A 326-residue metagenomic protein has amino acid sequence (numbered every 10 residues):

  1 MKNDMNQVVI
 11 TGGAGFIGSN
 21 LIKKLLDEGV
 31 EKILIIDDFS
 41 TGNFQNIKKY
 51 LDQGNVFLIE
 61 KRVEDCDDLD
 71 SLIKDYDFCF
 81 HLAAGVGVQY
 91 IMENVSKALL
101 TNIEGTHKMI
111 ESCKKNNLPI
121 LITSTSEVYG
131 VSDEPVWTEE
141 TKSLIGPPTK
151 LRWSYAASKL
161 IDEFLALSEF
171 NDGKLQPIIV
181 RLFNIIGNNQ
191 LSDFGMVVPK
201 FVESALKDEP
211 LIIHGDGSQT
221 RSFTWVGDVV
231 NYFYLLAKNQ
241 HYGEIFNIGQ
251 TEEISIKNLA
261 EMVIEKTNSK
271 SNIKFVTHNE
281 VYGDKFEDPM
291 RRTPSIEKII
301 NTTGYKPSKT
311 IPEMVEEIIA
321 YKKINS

Functional and structural regions predicted by a protein language model:
M1-F183, I318: N-terminal Rossmann-like NAD(P)+-binding domain of SDR-like oxidoreductases, especially those catalyzing
N6, E297, T310-S326: Amphipathic terminal alpha-helices
L21, F233-A237, A260-V263, V315-K322: Hydrophobic "lid"/C-terminal helical patch of Rossmann-like NAD(P)-dependent dehydrogenase/epimerase domains
V56, E139-G146, G173-K174, F201-I213 (+3 more regions): A short C-terminal helix-loop "cap" of Rossmann-like NAD(P)-dependent dehydrogenase/epimerase domains
L160, G173-L175, I185-P199, E209 (+6 more regions): Glycine/proline-rich active-site loop of Rossmann-fold NAD(P)-dependent oxidoreductases
D216, I245-F246, K257-A260, N268-R291: C-terminal "lid/loop" region of Rossmann-like NAD(P)-dependent oxidoreductases
V226, E280-K306: Conserved C-terminal active-site "lid" loop/helix of NAD(P)H-dependent oxidoreductases that clamps the redox cofactor
V229, F233, I248, L259 (+2 more regions): Non-catalytic, hydrophobic alpha-helical segments
